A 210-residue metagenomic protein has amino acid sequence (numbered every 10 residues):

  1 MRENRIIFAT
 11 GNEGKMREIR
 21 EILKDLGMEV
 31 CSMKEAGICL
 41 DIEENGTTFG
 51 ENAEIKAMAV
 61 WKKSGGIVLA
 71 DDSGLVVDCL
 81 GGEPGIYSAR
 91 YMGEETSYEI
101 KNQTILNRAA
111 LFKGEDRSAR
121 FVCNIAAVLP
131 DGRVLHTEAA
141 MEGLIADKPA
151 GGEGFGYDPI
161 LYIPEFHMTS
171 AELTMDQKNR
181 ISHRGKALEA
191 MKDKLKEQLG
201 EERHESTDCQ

Functional and structural regions predicted by a protein language model:
R2-I7, E13-Q210: Anionic-ligand binding patches
